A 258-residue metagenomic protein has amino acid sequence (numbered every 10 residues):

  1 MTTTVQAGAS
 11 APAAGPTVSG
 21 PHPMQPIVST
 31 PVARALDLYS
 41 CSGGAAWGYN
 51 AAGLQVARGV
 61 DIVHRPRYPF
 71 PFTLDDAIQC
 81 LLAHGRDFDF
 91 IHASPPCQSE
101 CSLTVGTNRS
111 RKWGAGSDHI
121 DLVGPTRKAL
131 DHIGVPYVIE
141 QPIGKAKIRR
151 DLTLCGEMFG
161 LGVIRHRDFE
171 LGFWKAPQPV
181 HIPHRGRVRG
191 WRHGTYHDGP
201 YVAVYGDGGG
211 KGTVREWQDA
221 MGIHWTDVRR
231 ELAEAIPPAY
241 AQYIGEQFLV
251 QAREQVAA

Functional and structural regions predicted by a protein language model:
M1-A33, V256: Glycine- and charge-rich intrinsically disordered segments
T30, A51-L54, R67, H132 (+1 more regions): Short, well-ordered coil/turn elements that cap or connect secondary structure elements
L36-L81, H92: SAM cofactor-binding core of SAM-dependent methyltransferases, primarily the Rossmann-like beta-alpha-beta module
L38, P71-L74, C80-F90, C97-V256: Class I S-adenosyl-L-methionine
